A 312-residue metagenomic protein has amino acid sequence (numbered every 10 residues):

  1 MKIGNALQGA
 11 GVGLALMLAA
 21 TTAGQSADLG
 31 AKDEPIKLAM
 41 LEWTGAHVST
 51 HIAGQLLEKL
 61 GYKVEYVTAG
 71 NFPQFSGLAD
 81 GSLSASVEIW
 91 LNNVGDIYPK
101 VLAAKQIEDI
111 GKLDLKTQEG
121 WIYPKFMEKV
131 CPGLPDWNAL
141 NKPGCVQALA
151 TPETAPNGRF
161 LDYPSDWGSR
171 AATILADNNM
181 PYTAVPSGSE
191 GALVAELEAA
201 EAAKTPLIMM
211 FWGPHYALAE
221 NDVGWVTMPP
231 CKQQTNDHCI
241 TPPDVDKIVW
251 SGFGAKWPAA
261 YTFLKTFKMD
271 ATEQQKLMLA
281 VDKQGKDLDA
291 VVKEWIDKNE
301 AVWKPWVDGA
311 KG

Functional and structural regions predicted by a protein language model:
A23-K37, L57-E58, L149-N157, V302-G312: Immediate post-signal peptide segment of exported/extracytoplasmic ligand-binding proteins
G30-G45, Y62-V67, N157-F160, L264: Short, well-ordered beta-strand elements
K32-I36, G45, D166-T183, S187-K204 (+2 more regions): An extracytoplasmic/periplasmic, membrane-proximal ligand-sensing/linker region
W43-T44, Y62-G77, V185-E196: Short helix-initiation/N-cap motifs at beta->coil->alpha
T50, A69-K105, E196, Y216-N221: Pocket-flanking alpha-helical
L83-E88, R159-K232: Ligand-binding pocket segment of bilobal, Venus flytrap-like solute-binding proteins
Q106-F160: A conserved helix-loop-strand patch within extracytoplasmic ligand-binding domains of the periplasmic binding
Q118-V130, P242-K256, A280: A bilobed periplasmic-binding-protein/Venus flytrap-type ligand-binding module shared by bacterial periplasmic
